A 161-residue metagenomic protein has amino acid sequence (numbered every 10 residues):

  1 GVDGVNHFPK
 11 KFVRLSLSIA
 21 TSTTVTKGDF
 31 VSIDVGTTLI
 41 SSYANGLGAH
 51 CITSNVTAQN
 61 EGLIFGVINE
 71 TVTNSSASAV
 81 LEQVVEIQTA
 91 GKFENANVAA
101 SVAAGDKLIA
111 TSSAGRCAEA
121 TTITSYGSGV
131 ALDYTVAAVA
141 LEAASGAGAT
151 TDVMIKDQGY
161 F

Functional and structural regions predicted by a protein language model:
G1-F161: Glycine-anchored, exposed beta-strand/edge motif detector
